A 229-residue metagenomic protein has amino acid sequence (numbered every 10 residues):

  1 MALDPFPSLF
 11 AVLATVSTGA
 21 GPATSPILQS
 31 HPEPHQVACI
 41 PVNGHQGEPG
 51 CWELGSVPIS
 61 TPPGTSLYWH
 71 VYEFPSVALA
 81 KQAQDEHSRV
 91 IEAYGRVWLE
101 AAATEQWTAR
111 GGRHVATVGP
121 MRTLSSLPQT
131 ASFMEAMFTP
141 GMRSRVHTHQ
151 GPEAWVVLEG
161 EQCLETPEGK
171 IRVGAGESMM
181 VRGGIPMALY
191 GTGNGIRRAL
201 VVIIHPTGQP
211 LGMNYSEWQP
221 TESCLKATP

Functional and structural regions predicted by a protein language model:
A2-A154, E161-P229: Jelly-roll (double-stranded beta-helix
